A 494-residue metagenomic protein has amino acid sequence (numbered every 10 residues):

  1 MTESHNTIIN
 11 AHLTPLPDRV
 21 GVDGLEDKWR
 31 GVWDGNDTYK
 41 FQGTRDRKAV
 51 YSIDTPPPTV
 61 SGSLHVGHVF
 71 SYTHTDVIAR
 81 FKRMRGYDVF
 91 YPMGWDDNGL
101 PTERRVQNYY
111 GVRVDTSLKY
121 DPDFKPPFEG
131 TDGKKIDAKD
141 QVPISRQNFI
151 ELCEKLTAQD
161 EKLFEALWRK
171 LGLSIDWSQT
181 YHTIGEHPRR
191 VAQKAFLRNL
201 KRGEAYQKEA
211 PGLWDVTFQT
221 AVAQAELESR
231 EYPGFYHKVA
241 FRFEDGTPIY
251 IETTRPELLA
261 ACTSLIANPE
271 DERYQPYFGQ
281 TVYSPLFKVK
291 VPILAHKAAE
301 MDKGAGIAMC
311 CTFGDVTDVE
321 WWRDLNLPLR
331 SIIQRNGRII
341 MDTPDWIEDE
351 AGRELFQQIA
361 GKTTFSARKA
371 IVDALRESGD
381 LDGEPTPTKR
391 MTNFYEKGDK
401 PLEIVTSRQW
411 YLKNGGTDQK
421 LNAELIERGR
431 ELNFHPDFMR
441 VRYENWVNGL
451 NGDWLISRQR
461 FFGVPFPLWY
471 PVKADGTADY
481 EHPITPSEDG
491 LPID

Functional and structural regions predicted by a protein language model:
T2-T14, R19-V22, D27-K28, V32-N36 (+2 more regions): Residue patterns forming the tRNA-binding/recognition surfaces of aminoacyl-tRNA synthetases and related DALR
V22, Q42-R45: Short secondary-structure boundary/capping segments within folded domains
T38-K40: Conserved pre-motif I regulatory segment
T44-V106, T183, A192, I251-T254 (+3 more regions): N-terminal catalytic cores of NTP/NDP-binding nucleotidyl/phosphoryl-transfer enzymes
E244, I249-I307, D315-E320: Protease-associated
K473-D494: Glycine-rich (often Gly-Gly/Gly-Pro-rich) flexible segments and glycine-rich loop motifs, frequently accented by
